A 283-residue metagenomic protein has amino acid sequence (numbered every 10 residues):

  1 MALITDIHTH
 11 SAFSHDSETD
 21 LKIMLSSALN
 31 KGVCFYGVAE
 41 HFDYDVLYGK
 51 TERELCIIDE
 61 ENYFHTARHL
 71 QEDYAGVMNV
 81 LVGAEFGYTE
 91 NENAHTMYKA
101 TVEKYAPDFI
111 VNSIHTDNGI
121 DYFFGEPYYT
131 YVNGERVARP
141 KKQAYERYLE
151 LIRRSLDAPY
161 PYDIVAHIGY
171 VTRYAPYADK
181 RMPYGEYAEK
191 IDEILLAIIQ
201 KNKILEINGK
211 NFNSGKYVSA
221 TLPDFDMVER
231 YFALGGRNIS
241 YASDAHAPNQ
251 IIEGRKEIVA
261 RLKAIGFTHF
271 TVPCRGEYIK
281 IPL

Functional and structural regions predicted by a protein language model:
M1-A100, K104, Y174-A188, G209 (+3 more regions): An N-terminally biased module of ancient metal coordination in phosphate/nucleic-acid-related enzymes
A2-D6, F35-G37, N79-G83, D108-V111 (+4 more regions): Structural preference for beta-strand elements that scaffold enzyme active sites
H8, A28, I110, H167 (+3 more regions): Conserved, mostly hydrophobic/aromatic
K50, I57-Q200: Extended substrate/RNA-proximal surfaces in nucleic-acid metabolism proteins
R153, P159-Y162, D179-M182, E189 (+4 more regions): C-terminal functional module detector
I168, G236-I252, V272-R275: Short acidic/histidine-rich active-site segments
A188-I204, N211, G215-A220: Active-site acidic/histidine proton-transfer and metal-coordination neighborhood in alpha/beta enzyme cores
I207, S214-Y241, K256: Extended hydrophobic/aromatic segments used for targeting, binding, or gating
